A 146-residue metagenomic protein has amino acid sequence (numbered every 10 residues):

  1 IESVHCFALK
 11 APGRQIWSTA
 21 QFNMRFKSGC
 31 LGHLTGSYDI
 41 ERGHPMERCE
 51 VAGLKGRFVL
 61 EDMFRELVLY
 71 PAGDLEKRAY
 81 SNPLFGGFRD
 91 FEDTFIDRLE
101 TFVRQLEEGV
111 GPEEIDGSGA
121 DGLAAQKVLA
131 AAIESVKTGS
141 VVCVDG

Functional and structural regions predicted by a protein language model:
I1-E66, I96-G111, D145: Contiguous beta-strand/loop segments that form the cofactor/metal-binding neighborhood of enzyme cores
K27, T101-G146: C-terminal helix-rich "cap/oligomerization" subdomain common to oxidoreductases
L31, R57, L75, F88 (+1 more regions): Short, mixed charged/polar active-site loops that provide acid/base catalysis or chelate metal/phosphate cofactors
R42, G86-E100, G117: Active-site loop of classical SDR/Rossmann-like NAD(P)-dependent oxidoreductases, centered on the catalytic Tyr-X3-Lys
C49, R65-R78: Short polybasic amphipathic segments
L60, S81, G122: Active-site-adjacent beta-strand anchor residues
R78-F85: Short, charged, low-complexity loops and linkers
